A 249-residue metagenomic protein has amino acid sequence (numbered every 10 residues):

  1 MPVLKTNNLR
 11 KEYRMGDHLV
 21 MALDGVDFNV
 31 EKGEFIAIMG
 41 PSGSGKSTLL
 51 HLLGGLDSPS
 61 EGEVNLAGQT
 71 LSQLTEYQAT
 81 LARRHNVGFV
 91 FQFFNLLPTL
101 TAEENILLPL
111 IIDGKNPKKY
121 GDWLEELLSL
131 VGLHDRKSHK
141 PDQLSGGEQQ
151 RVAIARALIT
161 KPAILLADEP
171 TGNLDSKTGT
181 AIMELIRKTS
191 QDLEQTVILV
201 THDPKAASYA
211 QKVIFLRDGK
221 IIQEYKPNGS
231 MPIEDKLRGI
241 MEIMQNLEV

Functional and structural regions predicted by a protein language model:
P2-L216: ABC family nucleotide-binding domain
K220-Q245: Conserved beta-strand-loop-alpha-helix hinge in the C-terminal portion of ABC ATPase nucleotide-binding domains
E248-V249: Generic C-terminal helix-cap and adjacent flexible tail
